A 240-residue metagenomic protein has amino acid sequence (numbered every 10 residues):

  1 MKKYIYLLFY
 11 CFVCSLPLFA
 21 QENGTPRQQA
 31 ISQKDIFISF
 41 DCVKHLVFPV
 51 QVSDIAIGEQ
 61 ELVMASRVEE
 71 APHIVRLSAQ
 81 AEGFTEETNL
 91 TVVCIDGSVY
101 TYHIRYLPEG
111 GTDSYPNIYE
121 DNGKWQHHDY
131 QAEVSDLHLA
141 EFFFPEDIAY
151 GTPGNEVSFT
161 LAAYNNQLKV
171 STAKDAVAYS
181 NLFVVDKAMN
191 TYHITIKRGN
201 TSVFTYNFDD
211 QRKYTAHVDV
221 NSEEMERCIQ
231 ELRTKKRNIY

Functional and structural regions predicted by a protein language model:
Y4-S15: Sec-dependent N-terminal signal peptides
L16-A20: Sec/Tat signal peptide C-region and signal peptidase I cleavage site
Q21-Y240: A general "mature secreted/periplasmic domain" signal
